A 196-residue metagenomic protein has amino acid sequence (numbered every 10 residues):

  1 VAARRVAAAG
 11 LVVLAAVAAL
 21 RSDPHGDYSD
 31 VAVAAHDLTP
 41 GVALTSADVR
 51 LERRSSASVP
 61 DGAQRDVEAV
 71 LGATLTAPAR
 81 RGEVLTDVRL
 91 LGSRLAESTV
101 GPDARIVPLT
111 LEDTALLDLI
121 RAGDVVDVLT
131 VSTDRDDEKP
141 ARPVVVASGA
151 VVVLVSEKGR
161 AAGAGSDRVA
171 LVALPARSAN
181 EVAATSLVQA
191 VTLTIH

Functional and structural regions predicted by a protein language model:
V1-H196: Mature, extracytoplasmic segments of signal peptide-bearing proteins
